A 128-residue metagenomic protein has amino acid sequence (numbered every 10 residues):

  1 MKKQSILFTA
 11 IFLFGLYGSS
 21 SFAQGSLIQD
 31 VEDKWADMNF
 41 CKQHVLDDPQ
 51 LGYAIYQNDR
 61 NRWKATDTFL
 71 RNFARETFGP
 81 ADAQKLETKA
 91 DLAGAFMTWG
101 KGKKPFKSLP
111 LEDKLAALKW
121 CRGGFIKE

Functional and structural regions predicted by a protein language model:
M1-F8: Bacterial N-terminal signal peptides that target proteins for export
L7, S21-A23: Serine/proline-rich low-complexity intrinsically disordered segments, especially terminal tails, linkers
A10-F12: Short, linear, compositionally biased motifs with a strong N-terminal bias
F14-S21: C-terminal segment of classical bacterial N-terminal signal peptides
Y17, K34-W35, K114-L115: Processing junctions and N-termini across compartments
Q24-D82: Short N-proximal segments of mature Sec-exported proteins
Q57-E128: Compact alpha-helical subdomains of small soluble proteins
